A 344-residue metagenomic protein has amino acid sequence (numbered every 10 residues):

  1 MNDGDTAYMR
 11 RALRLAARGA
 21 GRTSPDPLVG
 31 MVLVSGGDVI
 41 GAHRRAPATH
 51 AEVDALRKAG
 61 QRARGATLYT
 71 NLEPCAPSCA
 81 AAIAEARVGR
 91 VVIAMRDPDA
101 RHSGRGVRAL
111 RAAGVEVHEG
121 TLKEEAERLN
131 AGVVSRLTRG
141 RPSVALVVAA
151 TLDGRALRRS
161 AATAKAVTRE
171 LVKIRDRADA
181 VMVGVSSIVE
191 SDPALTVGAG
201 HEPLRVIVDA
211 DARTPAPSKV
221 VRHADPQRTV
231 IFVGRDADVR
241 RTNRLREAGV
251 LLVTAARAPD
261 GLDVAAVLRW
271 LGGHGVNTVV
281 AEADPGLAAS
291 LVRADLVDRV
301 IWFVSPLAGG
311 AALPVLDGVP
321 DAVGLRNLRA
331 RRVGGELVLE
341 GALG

Functional and structural regions predicted by a protein language model:
M1-N2, V39: General secondary-structure propensity
N2-P27, K58, A63, S143-G344: Enzymes that bind and transform nitrogen-containing heteroaromatic metabolites
R22-P25, A48, T121-T151, R155: Proteins enriched for Cys/Gly/acidic motifs involved in redox and nucleic-acid/cofactor modification
S24, T67, S103, L122 (+2 more regions): Short linear functional motifs in flexible/disordered or boundary regions
V32-E127, L204, D225, V292: Zn2+-dependent cytidine deaminase-like catalytic core
D99, S103, E119, L137-R141 (+1 more regions): Short capping loops/turns at secondary-structure boundaries
V107, K123, E127-N130, T168-R175: Hydrophobic, well-ordered secondary-structure segments
R111-A112, L137-R139, V300, V319: Short alpha-helix boundary/capping motifs
